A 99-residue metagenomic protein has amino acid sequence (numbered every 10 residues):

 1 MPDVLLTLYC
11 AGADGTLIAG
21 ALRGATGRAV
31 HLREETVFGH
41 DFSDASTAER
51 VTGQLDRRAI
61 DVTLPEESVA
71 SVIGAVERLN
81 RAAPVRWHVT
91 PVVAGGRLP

Functional and structural regions predicted by a protein language model:
M1-P99: Positively charged, small/polar-rich N-terminal and surface patches that mediate targeting and assembly and bind
